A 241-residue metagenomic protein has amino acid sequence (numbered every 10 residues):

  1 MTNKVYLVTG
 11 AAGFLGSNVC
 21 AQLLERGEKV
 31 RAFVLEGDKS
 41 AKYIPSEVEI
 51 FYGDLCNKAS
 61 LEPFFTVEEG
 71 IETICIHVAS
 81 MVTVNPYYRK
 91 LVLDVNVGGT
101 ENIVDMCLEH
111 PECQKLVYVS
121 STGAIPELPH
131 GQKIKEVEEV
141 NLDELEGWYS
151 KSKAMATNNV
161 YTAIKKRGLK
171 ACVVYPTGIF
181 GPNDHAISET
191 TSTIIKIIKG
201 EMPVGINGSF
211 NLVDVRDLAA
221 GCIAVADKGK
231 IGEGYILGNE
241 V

Functional and structural regions predicted by a protein language model:
V5-R26: N-terminal Rossmann NAD(P)H-binding glycine-rich loop of SDR-like oxidoreductase domains
D38-K39, E49-G98: NAD(P)H-binding glycine-rich loop region in Rossmannoid oxidoreductase-like domains and their noncatalytic homologs
Y87-K90, G98-Y149: Conserved Rossmann-fold NAD(P)-dependent oxidoreductase catalytic core, especially the SDR/UDP-sugar
L93-V97, I134-E138, L145-T157, T191 (+1 more regions): Short-chain dehydrogenase/reductase
E146-W148, T177-A186, P203-R216: Glycine-rich "substrate-gating" loop/helix at the edge of Rossmann-like oxidoreductase active sites
N158-P182: Conserved beta-loop-beta element that borders a ligand/cofactor-binding pocket
R167-L169, G181-S192, V225-Y235: Glycine/proline-rich active-site loop of Rossmann-fold NAD(P)-dependent oxidoreductases
I194-M202, G208-V241: Alpha-helical substrate-binding/gating segment
